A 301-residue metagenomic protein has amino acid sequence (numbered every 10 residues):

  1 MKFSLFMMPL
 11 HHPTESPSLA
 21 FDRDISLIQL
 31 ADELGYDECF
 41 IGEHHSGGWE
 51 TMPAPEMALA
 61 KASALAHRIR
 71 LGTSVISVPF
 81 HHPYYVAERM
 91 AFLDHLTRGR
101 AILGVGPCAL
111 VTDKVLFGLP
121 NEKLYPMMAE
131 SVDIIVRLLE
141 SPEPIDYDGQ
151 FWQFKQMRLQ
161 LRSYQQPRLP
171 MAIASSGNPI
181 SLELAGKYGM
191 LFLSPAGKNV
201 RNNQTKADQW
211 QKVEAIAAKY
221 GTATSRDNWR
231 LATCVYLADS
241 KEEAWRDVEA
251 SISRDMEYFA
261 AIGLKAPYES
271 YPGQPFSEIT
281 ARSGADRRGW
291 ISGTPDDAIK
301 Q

Functional and structural regions predicted by a protein language model:
M1-L65, I69-L71, P167-L169: N-terminal beta1-alpha1-beta2 module of alpha/beta enzyme domains
F3-M7, C39-I41, L71-T73, A101-V105 (+3 more regions): Hydrophobic faces of well-ordered beta-strands that scaffold small-molecule active sites in alpha/beta enzyme cores
L5, E33, Y125-L159, R201-Q301: An alpha-helical appendage that flanks or caps ligand/catalytic pockets
M7-D22, I76-Y84, Q165-G177, V235-A238 (+1 more regions): Active-site mouth loops of central-metabolism enzymes
S16-R23, E50-M57, H81, Y85 (+4 more regions): Alpha-helix N-cap and loop-to-helix initiation/capping positions
S18-L30, R89, S175-E183, P295-Q301: Short, acidic/polar
H82-L191, Q204, Q211-K219: Internal, glycine-rich beta/alpha segment that forms the wall or movable "lid" of small-molecule/cofactor binding
A109, S175-N178, G197-R201, T233-D239: Glycine-rich beta-alpha junction loops
